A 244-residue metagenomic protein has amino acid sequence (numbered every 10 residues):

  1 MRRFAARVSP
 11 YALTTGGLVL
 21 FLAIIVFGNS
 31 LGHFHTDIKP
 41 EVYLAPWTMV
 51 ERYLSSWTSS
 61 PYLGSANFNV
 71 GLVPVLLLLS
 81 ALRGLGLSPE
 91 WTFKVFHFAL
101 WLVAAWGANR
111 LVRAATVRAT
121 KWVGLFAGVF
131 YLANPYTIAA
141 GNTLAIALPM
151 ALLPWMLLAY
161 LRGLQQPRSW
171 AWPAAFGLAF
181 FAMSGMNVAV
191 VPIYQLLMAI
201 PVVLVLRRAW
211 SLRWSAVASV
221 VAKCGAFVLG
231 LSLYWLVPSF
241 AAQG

Functional and structural regions predicted by a protein language model:
M1-G28, S219-V220: Start-transfer (signal-anchor) and selected internal transmembrane alpha helices of multi-pass inner/ER membrane
R3, N69-L72, L76, T120 (+1 more regions): Coil-to-alpha-helix initiation sites in intrinsically disordered, low-complexity, charged segments
R3-P10, G64-S65, W106-L111: Short alpha-helical segments and helix-capping/turn motifs at coil-helix boundaries
R7-A12, E90, K94-H97, V117-K121 (+3 more regions): Membrane-water interface of alpha-helical transmembrane segments
L20-A105, V129-A151: Membrane-interface coil-to-helix junctions
T48-P61, S65, V217-V220, C224-G244: Periplasmic/ER-lumenal interhelical loops and adjacent helix-loop junctions in multi-pass membrane proteins
L85-S88, Q166-P167, W210: Short coil/turn helix-boundary motifs
L102-A115, T120-R208, V220-F240: Membrane-embedded helix bundles of polyisoprenyl
